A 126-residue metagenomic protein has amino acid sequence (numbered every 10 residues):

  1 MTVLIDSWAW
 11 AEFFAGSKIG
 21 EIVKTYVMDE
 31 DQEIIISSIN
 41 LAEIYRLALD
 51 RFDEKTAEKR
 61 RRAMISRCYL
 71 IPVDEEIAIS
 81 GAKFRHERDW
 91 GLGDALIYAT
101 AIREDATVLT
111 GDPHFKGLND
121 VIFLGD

Functional and structural regions predicted by a protein language model:
M1-I36, A48-R62, D126: Short, well-structured N-terminal submotif of metal-dependent ribonuclease cores
I5-D6, I36-S38, D89-G91, D112: Histidine- and aromatic-rich ligand-binding microenvironments
W10-A11, L41, A78, F115-K116: A generic structural signal for short hydrophobic patches within well-formed alpha-helices
M64-E87: Acidic catalytic patch
R67, Y98-D126: Acidic, PIN/NYN-like endoribonuclease modules and their adjacent C-terminal/linker elements
